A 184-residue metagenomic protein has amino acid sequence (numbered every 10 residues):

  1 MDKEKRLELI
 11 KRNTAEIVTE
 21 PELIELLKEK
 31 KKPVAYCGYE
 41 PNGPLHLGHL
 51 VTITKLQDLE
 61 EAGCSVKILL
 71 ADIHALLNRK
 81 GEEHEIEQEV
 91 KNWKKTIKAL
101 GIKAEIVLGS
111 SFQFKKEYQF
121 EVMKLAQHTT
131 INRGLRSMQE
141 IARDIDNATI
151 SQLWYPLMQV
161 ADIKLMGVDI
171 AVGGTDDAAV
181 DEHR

Functional and structural regions predicted by a protein language model:
M1-R184: NTP-dependent nucleotidyl-transfer catalytic core
